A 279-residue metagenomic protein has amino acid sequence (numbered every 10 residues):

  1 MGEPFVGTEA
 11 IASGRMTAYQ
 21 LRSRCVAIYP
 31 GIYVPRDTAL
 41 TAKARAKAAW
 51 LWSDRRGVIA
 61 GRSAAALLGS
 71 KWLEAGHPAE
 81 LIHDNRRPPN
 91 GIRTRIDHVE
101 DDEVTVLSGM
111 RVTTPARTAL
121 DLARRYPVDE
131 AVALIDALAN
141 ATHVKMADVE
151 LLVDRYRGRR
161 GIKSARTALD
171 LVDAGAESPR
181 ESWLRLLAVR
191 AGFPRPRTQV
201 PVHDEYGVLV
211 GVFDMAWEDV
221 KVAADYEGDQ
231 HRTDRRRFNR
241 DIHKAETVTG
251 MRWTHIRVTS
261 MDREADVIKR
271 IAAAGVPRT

Functional and structural regions predicted by a protein language model:
M1-K163, P179, P277-T279: Short gly/ser-rich loop at a beta-strand->alpha-helix junction or flexible surface loop bordering the NTP-binding
G7-I11, R15-T17, R55, I96 (+1 more regions): Surface segments flanking catalytic/ligand-binding clefts of nucleic-acid enzymes
